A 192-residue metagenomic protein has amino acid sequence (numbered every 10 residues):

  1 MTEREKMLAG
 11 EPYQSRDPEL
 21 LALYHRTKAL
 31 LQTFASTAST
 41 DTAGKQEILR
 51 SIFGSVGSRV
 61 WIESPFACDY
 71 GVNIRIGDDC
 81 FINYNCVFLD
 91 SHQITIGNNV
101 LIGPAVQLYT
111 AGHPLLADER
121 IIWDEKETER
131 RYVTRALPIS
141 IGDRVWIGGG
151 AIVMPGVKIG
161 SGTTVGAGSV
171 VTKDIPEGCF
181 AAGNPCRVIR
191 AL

Functional and structural regions predicted by a protein language model:
M1-R59, P114-D118, C186-R190: Terminal amphipathic alpha-helical/low-complexity segments used for targeting or macromolecular assembly
R4-E5, I52, R131, L137-P138 (+1 more regions): Short secondary-structure boundary/capping segments
M7, G142, G160: Short, acidic, Ser/Thr-enriched surface-loop or helix-capping motifs
F66-I76, F81-V157, N184-P185, A191-L192: Flexible, glycine/small-residue-enriched loop-and-beta-strand segment within the central core of proteins
I152-C186: C-terminal/domain-terminus segments
